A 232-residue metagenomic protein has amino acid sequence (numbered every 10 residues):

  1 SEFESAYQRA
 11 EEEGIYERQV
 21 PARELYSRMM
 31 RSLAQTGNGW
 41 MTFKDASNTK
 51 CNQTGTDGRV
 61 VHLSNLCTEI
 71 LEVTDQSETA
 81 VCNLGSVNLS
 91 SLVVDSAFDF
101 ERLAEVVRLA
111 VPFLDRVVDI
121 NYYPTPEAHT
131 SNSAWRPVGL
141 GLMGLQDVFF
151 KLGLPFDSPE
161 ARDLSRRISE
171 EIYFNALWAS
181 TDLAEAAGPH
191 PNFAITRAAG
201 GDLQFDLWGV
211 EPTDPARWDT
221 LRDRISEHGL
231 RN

Functional and structural regions predicted by a protein language model:
S1-T36, G200-G201: Polar, glycine-rich mid-to-C-terminal structural blocks that act as macromolecule-binding/assembly scaffolds
I15-R18, S96-L103, S131-W135, S158-S169: Alpha-helix N-cap/helix-initiation motif
V20-R23, R108, G139, F174: Short, amphipathic alpha-helical segments
A22-M29, A34, K44-E69, D206-L230: Conserved mixed alpha/beta core segments that line enzyme active sites in large multi-domain catalysts
R28, G144-V148, A179: A general alpha-helix detector
L33-N132, P137, L142-L152: Function-dense linear segments that define catalytic or interfacial modules in macromolecule-processing proteins
V106-H129, P155-N232: Internal maturation/activation junctions in enzymes
